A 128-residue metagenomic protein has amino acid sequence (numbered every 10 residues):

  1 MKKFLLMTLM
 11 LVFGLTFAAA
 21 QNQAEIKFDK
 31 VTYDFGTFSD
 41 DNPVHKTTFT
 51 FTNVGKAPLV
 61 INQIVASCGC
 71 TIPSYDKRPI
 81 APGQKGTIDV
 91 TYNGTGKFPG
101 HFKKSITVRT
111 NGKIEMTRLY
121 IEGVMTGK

Functional and structural regions predicted by a protein language model:
M1-A24: Bacterial Sec-dependent N-terminal signal peptides
Q21-T48, V54, M125-K128: Beta-sheet-dominated interaction scaffolds and their linkers
H45-T47, G86, F102, T117: Hydrophobic core residues within well-ordered beta-strands of beta-rich domains
T47-N53, V90, K104-R109: Buried hydrophobic-core signal for structured, non-transmembrane domains
V54-A57, G96, G112: Short, acidic/polar linear motifs in exposed loop/turn regions
K56-T87: Surface-exposed binding patches on compact interaction domains or structured appendages
I88-G96: Short, hydrophobic beta-strand segments
F98-G127: Terminal connector regions
